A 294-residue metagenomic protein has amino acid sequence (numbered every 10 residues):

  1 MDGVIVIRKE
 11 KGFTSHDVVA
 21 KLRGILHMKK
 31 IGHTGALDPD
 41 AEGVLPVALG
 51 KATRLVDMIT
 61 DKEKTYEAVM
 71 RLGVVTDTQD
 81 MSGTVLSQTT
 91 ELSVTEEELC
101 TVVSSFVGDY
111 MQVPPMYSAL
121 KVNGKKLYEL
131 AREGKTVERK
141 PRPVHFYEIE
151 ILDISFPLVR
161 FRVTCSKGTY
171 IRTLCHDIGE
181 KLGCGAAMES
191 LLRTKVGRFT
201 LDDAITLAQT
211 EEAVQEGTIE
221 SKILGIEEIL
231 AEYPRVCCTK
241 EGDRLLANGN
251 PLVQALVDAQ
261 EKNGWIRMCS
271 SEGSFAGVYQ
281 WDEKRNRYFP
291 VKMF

Functional and structural regions predicted by a protein language model:
M1-E10, H16-H33, L37, A41-V44 (+4 more regions): Accessory RNA 3′-end/elbow-binding domains used by RNA modification enzymes
M1-S166, T173-I205: Catalytic cores of RNA-modifying enzymes
